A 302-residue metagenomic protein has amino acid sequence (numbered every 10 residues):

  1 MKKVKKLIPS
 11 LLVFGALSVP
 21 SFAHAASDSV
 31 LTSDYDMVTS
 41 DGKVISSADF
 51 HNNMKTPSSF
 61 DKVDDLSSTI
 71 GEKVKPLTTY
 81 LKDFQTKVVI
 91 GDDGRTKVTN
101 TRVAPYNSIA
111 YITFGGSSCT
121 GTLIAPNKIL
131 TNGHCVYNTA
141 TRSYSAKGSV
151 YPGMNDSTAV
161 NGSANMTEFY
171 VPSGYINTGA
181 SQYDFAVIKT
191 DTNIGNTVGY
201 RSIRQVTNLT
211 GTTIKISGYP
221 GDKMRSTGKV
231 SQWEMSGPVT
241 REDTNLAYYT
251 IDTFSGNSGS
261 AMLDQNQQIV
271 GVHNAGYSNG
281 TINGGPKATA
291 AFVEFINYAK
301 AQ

Functional and structural regions predicted by a protein language model:
M1-A26: Sec-dependent N-terminal signal peptides of Gram-positive bacterial secreted proteins and lipoproteins
A25-L123: Protease-domain processing segments flanking chymotrypsin-fold serine proteases, especially trypsin-like
K82-N107, Y111, G116-S118, Y137 (+1 more regions): Conserved catalytic-core segment of clan PA serine endopeptidases
A104-S149, G237-R241, A275, I282-T289: Catalytic histidine site
G116-C119, I129, C135-N138, D156-S157 (+4 more regions): Solvent-exposed loop/turn segments at secondary-structure junctions within structured extracellular/periplasmic domains
Q182-F185, T190-D252, T289, V293: Chymotrypsin/trypsin-fold serine protease catalytic domain
D252-H273: Catalytic nucleophile loop of clan PA
V270, N274-Q302: C-terminal cap/linker of serine protease catalytic domains
